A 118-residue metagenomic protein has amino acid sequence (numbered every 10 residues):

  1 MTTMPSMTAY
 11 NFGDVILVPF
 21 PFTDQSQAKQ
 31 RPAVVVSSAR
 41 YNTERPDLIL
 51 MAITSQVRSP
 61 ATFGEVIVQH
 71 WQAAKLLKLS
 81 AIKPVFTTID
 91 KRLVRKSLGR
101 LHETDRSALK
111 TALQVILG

Functional and structural regions predicted by a protein language model:
M1-T3, T8, W71-G118: C-terminal terminal-subdomain/extension
P21-Q25: Short, charged beta-turn/beta-strand-edge "cap" motif at the junction between a beta-strand and an adjacent loop
S26-Q30, V35-H70: Compact nucleic-acid interaction/catalytic patches
